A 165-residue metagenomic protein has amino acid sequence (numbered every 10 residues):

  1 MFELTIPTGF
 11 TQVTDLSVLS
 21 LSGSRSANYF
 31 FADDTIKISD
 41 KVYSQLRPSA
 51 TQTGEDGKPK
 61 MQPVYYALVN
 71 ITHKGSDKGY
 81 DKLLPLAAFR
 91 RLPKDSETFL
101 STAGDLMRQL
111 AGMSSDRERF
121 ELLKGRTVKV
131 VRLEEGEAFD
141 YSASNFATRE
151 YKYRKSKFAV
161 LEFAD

Functional and structural regions predicted by a protein language model:
M1-D165: Short beta-rich binding modules
